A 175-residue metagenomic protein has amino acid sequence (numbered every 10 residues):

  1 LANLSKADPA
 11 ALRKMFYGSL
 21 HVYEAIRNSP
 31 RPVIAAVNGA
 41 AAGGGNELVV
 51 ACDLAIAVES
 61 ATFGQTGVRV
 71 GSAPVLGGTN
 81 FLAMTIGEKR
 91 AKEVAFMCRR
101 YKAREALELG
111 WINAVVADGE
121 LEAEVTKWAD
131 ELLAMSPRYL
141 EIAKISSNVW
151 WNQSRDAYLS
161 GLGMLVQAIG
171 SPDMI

Functional and structural regions predicted by a protein language model:
L1-E24, A41, V70-G71, I175: Glycine- (often His-adjacent) and acidic-residue-rich active-site loop that binds/positions the CoA thioester
L12-R13, D53, L140-E141: Alpha-helical interaction segments
M15-G18, L48, L121, G161: Hydrophobic alpha-helical membrane-association signature
S19, T79, E88-A91, L140-A143 (+1 more regions): A general structural signal for well-ordered alpha-helical segments in protein cores
E24-P137: Crotonase-fold acyl-CoA enzyme core
C98-R104, G119, A123, K127-I175: C-terminal alpha-helix plus adjacent terminal tail
